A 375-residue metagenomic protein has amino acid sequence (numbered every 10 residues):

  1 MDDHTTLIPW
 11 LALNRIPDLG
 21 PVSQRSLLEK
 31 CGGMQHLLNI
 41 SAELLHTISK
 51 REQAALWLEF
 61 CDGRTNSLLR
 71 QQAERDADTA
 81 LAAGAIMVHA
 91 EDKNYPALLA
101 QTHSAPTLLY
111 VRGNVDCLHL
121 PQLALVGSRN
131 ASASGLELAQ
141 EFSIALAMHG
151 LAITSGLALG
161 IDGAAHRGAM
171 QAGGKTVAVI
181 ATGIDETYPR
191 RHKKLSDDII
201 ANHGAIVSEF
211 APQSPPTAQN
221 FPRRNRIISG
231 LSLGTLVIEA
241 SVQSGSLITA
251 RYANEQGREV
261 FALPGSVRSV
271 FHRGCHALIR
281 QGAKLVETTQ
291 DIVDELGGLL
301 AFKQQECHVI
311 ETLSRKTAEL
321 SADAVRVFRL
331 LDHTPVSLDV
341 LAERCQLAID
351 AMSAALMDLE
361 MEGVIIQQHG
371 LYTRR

Functional and structural regions predicted by a protein language model:
M1-N94, L338, E362-L371: Short, small/acidic-rich helices and loops at N termini and domain boundaries of DNA replication/processing enzymes
M1-T6, M87-R375: Glycine-biased, small-residue-rich flexible motifs in mid-sequence functional cores and linkers
